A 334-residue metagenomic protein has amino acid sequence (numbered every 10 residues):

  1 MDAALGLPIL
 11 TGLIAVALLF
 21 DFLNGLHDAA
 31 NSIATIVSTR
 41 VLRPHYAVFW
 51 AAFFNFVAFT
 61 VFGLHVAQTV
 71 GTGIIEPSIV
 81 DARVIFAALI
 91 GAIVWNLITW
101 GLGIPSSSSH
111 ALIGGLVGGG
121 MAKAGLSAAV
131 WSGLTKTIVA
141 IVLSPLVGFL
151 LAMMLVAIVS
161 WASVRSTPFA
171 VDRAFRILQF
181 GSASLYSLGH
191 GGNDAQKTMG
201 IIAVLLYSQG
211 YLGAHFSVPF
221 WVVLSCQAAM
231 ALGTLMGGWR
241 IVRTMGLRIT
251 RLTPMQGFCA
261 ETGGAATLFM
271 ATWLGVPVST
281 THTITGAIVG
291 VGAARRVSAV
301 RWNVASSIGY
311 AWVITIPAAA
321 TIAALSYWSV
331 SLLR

Functional and structural regions predicted by a protein language model:
M1-R334: Multi-pass alpha-helical transmembrane bundle typical of ion/small-solute transporters and intramembrane aspartyl
